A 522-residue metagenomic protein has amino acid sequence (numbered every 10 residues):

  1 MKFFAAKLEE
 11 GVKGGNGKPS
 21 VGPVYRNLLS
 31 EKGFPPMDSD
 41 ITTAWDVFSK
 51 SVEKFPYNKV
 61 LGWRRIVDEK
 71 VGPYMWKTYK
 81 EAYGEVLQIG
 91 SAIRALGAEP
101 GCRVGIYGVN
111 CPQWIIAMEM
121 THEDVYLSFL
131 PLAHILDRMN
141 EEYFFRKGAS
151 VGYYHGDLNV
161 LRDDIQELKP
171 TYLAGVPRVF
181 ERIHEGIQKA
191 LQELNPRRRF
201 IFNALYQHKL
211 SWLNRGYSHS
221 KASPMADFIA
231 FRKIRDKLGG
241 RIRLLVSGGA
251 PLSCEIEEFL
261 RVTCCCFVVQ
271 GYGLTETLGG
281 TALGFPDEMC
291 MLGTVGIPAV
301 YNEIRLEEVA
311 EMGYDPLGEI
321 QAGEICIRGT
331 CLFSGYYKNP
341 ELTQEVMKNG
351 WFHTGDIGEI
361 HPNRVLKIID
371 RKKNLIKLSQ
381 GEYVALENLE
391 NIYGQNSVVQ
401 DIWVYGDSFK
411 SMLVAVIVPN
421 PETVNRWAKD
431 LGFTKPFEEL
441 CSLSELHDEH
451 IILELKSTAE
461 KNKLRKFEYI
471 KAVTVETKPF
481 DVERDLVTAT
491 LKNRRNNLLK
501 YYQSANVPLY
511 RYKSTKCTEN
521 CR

Functional and structural regions predicted by a protein language model:
F4-G15, S39-R64, G84-L87, K463 (+1 more regions): A short N-terminal helical cap/helix-turn-helix that marks the beginning of AMP-binding/adenylate-forming
P36, Y57-M118: Conserved AMP-binding/adenylate-forming core of the ANL superfamily
T121, A133-G152, Q166-E167, T171: Conserved short alpha-helical elements in the N-terminal third of ANL/AMP-binding
T171-A174, H184-C290, V399: Gly/Ser/Thr-rich phosphate-binding loop
M312-L378, T518: Conserved ATP-binding/catalytic segment of the ANL
C331-F333, V346-M347, V365-G394, W403 (+4 more regions): Adenylate-forming
I357, P362, N396-T423, A459-N462: C-terminal boundary motif of the adenylate-forming
I376, D401-W403, H450-R522: Conserved C-terminal "lid"/linker of ANL adenylate-forming enzymes
